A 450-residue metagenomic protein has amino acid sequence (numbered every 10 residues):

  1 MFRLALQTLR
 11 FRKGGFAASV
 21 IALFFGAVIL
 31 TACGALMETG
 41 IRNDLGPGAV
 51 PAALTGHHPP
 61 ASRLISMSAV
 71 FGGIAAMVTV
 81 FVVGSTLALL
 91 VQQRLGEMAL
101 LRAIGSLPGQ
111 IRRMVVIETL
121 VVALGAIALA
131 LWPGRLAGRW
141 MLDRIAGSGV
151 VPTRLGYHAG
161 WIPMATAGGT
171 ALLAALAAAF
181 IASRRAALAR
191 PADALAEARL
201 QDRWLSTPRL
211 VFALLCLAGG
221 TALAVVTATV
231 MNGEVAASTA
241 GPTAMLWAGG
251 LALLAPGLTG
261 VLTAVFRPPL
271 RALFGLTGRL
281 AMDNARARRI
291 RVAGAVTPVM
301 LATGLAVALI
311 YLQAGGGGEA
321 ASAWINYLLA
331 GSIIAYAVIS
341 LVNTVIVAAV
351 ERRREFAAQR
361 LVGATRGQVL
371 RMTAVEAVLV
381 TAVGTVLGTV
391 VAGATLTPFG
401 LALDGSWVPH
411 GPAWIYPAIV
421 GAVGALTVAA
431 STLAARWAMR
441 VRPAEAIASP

Functional and structural regions predicted by a protein language model:
F2-L6, F11-L36, R63-S66, T79 (+4 more regions): Alpha-helical transmembrane segments, especially those used as permease/efflux helices and single-pass anchors
R3, A189-D202, M439-P450: Short cytosolic juxtamembrane segments of multi-pass membrane proteins
V20, V115-W132, R203-C216, T373-L387 (+1 more regions): Selective transmembrane-helix segments that form parts of the transport pathway or gating/packing helices in multipass
T31-T39, N43, L87, V121-V150 (+3 more regions): Small-residue-rich transmembrane alpha-helices
L36-G73, E234-T243, Y311-Y336: Peri-transmembrane interface segments
A52-G72, G149-A177, L200-L215, A320-L328 (+2 more regions): Conserved transmembrane alpha-helices of multi-pass membrane proteins, especially helix-helix packing segments enriched
G84-A99, L262, V345-A357, R440: Transmembrane helix boundary and interhelical loop/hinge segments in multi-pass membrane proteins
